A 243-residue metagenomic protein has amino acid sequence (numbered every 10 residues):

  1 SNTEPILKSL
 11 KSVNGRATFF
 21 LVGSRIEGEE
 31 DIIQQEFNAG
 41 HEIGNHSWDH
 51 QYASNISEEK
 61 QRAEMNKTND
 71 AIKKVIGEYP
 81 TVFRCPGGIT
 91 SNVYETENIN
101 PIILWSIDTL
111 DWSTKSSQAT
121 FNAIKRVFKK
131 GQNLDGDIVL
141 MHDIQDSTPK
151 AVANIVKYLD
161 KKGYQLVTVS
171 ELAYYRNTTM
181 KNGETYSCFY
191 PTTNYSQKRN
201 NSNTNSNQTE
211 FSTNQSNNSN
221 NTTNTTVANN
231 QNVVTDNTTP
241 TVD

Functional and structural regions predicted by a protein language model:
S1-Y79, N154-Y158, Q165, Y174: Active-site beta->alpha N-cap acidic-glycine motif
P5, Q51-E78, G87-D135, S147-N154: Alpha-helical scaffold elements lining the catalytic groove of polysaccharide deacetylases
K8-A17, R25-G28, S147-N203: C-terminal domain-boundary segment and adjacent tail
A17-L21, E42-S47, P80-C85, P101-S106 (+2 more regions): Structural recognition of the beta-strand scaffold that forms the well-ordered cores of secreted hydrolase catalytic
V22-R25, G88, I144-Q145: Short beta->alpha junction loops/turns
I33-E36, E59-Q61, Q118-A119, K181-Y186: Short low-complexity, flexible loop/linker segments enriched in glycine and/or proline with clustered acidic
Y190-D243: Ser/Thr/Gly/Pro-rich low-complexity, disordered linker/stalk segments of secreted and cell-surface proteins
